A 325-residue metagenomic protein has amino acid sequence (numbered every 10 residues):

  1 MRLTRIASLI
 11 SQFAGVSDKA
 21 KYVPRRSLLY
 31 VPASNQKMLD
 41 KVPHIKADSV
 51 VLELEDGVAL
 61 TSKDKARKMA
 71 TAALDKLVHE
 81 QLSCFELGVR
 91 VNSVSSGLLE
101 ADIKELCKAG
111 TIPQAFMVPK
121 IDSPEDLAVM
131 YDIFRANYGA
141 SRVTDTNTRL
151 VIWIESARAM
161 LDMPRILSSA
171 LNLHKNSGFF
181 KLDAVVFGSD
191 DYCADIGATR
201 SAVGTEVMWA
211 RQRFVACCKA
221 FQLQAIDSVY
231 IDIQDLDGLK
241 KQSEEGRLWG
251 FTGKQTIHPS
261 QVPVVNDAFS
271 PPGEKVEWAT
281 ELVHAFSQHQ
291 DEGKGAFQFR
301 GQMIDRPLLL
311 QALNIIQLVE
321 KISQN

Functional and structural regions predicted by a protein language model:
R2-N325: Expand to "…catalyze enediolate/carbanion chemistry for C-C bond making/breaking, isomerization, decarboxylation
